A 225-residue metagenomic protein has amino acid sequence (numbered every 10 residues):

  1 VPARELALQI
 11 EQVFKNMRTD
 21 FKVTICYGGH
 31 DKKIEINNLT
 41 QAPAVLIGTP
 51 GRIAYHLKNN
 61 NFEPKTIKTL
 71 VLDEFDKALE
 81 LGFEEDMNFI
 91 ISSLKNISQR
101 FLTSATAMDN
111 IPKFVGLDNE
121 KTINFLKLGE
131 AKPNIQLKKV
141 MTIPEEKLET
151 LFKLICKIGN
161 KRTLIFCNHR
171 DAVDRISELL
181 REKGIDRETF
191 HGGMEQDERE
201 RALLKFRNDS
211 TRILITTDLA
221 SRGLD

Functional and structural regions predicted by a protein language model:
V1-K58, T66-T69, N124-F125, E178-F190 (+1 more regions): Conserved nucleic-acid-binding Ia/Ib motif block in the N-terminal RecA-like helicase ATPase lobe
L6, K77-A78, A172, S221: Residues immediately C-terminal
Q12, N16-M17, Y55, E63-L128: Post-DEXD/H (motif II) to motif III coupling segment of the RecA-like Helicase ATP-binding lobe
H30, E35-I36, D76-E80, F101-L102 (+2 more regions): Flexible beta-alpha connector loops of hexameric P-loop NTPases
A44-V45, T69, L164, N208 (+1 more regions): Short, Asp-centered acidic motifs that coordinate Mg2+ and/or phosphate in catalytic or ligand-binding sites
P50, E74-F75, T217-D218: Walker B catalytic acidic pair
N134-E182: Conserved interdomain hinge at the start of the Helicase C-terminal
L214-D225: SF2 helicase motor core recognition
